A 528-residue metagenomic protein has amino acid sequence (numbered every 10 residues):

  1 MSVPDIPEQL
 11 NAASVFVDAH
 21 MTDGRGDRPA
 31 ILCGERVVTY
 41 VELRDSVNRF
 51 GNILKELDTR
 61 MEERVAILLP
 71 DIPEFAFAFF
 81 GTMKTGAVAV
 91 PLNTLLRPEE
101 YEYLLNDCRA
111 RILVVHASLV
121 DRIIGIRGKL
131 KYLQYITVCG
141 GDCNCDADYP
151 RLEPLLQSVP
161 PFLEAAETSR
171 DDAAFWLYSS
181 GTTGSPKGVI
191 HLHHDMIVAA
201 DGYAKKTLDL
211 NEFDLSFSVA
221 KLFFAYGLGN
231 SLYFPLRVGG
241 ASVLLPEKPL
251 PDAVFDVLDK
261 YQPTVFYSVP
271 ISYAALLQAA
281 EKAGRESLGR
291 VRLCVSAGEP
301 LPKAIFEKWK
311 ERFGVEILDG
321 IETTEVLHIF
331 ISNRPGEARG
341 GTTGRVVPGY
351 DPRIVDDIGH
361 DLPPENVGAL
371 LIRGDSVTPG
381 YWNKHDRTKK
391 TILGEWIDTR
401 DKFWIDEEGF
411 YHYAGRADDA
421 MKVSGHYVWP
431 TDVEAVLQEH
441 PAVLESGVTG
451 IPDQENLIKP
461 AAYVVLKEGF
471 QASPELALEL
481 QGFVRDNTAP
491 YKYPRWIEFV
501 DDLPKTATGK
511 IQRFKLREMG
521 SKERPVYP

Functional and structural regions predicted by a protein language model:
D27, V138, Q157-Y178, S185 (+1 more regions): Conserved pre-ATP/AMP-binding loop-to-beta segment of ANL
D27-I72, A76-F80, R97-E102, E153-P154: Conserved AMP-binding/adenylate-forming core of the ANL superfamily
T39-E42, E167, A174-V198: Conserved AMP-binding A3 loop
V47-R49, P161, R170, V189-N211 (+4 more regions): Conserved structural elements of the adenylate-forming
E56-L57, K84-L155, D259, L466-E468: Structural core segment of the AMP-binding/adenylate-forming
L96, L113-V115, D259, F266 (+7 more regions): AMP-binding/adenylate-forming catalytic core of the ANL superfamily
I197-S218, F223-T264, A279-E281: Conserved AMP-binding/adenylation subdomain of ANL enzymes
P263-S268, Q278-R339, D351: Gly/Ser/Thr-rich phosphate-binding loop
